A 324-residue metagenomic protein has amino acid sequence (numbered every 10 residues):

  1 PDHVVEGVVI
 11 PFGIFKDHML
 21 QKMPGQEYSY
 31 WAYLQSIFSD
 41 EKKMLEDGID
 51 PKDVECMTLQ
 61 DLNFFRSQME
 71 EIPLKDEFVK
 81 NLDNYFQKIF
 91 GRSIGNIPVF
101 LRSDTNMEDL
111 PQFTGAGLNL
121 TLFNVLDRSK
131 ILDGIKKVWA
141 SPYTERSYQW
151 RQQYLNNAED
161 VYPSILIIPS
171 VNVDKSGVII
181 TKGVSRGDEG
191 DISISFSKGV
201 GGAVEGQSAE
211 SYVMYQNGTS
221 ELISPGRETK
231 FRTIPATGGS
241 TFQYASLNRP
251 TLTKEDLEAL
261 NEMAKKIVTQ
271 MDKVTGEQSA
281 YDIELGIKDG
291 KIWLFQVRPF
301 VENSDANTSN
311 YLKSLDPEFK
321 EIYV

Functional and structural regions predicted by a protein language model:
P1-D2, E6, I10-M19, Y28-A32 (+5 more regions): Conserved divalent-metal-coordinating catalytic cores that perform phosphate/pyrophosphate/nucleotidyl transfer
P1-L166, K175, L252, V268-D272: N-terminal beta-alpha lobe that positions the nucleotide/phosphoryl donor in ATP/NTP-coupled carboxylate activation
I165-I168, Y281: Two-metal-ion RNase H-like nuclease active-site motif
